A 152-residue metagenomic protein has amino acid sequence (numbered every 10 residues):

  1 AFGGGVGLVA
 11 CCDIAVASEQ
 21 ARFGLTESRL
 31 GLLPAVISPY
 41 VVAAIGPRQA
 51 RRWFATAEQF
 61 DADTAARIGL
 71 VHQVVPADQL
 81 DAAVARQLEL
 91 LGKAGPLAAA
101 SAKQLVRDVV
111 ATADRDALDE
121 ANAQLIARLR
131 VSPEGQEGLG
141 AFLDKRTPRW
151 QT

Functional and structural regions predicted by a protein language model:
A1-L30: Glycine-rich beta-to-alpha active-site loop
G3, A35, Q59, Q136: Glycine-rich phosphate-binding loop at the start of an alpha helix
V16-A21, V71-E120, A127, P133 (+1 more regions): C-terminal long alpha-helix characteristic of the crotonase
P39-R48: Hydrophobic, secondary-structure "cap" segments at the distal end of domains
Q49-E58: Short helix- or helix-capping micro-motifs that position conserved polar/aromatic residues at function-defining sites
E58-T64: Acidic, divalent-metal-coordinating active-site segment for phosphoryl/phosphodiester hydrolysis, typified by short
G140-T152: Terminal low-complexity tails and localization/encapsulation signals of metabolic enzymes
